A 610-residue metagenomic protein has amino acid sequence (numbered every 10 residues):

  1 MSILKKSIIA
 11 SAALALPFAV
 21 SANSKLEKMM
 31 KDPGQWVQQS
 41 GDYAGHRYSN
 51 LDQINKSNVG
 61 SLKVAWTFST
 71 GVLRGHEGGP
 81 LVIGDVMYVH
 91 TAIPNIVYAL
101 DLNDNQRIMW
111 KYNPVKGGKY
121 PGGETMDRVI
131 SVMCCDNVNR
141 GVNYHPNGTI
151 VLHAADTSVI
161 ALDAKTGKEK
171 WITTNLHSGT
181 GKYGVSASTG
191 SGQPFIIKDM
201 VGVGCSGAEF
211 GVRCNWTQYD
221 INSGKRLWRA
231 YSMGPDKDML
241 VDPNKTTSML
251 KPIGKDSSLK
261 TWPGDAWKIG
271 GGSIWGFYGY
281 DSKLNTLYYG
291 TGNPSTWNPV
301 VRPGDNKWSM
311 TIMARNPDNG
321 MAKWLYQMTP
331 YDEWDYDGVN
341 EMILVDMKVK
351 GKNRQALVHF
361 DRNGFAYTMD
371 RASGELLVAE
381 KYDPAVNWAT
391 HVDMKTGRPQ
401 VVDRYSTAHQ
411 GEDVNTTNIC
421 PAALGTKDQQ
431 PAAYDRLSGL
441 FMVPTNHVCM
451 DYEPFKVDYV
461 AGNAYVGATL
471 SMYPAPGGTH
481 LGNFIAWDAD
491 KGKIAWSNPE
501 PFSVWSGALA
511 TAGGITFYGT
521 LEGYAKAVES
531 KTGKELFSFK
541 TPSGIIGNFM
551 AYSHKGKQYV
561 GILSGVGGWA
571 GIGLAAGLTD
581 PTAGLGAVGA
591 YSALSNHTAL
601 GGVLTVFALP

Functional and structural regions predicted by a protein language model:
N23-V64, M239-K255, D403-T407, Y473-P474 (+1 more regions): Blade/loop signatures of beta-propeller domains
W36-S40, G75-I96, D127-V159, S186-R213 (+8 more regions): Repeat-blade elements of multi-bladed beta-propeller folds
G45-L176, T511: N-terminal cofactor/phosphate-binding cores enriched in small/glycine residues, especially glycine-rich loops such as
F68-G79, K111-P146, I172-Q193, Y231-F277 (+9 more regions): Extracytoplasmic beta-rich repeat domains
L162, G167, C214-K225, D305-N319 (+3 more regions): Beta-propeller blade signature
V203-C214, W262-P263, Y289-N306, T416 (+2 more regions): Short, conserved, GDST-rich strand-edge loop motifs in beta-rich repeat architectures
N363, T511-G601, T605-P610: C-terminal structured "cap/appendage" subdomains that terminate the fold
T445-H447, P476-K534: Loop/turn-rich, solvent-exposed surfaces of beta-rich toroidal or solenoidal domains
